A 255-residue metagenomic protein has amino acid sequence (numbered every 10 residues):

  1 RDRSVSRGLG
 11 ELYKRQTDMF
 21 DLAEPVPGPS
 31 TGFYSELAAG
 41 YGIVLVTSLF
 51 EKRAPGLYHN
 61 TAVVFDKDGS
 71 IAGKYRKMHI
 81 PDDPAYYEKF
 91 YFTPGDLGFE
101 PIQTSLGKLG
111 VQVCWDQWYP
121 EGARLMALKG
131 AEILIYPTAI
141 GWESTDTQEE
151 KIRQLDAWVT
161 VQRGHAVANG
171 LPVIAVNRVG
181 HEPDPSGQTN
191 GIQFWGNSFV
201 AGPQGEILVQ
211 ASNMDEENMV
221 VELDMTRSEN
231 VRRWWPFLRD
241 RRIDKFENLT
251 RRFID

Functional and structural regions predicted by a protein language model:
R1-Y13: Single conserved hydrophobic/aromatic residue that forms the stacking wall/gate of nucleotide- or nucleobase-binding
G10-P27, A54-Y58: Metal-dependent catalytic neighborhoods of phosphoester/phosphodiester hydrolases
V26-V46, K108, C114-N218: CN hydrolase (nitrilase-like) catalytic-core segments centered on the catalytic cysteine and neighboring Lys/Glu
T47-L49, T61-V64, E100, S198-V200 (+1 more regions): Short beta-strand scaffold segments in enzyme catalytic cores
T61, K74, Q210-S212, V220: Residue-level detector of high-confidence beta-strand sites
K77-Y91, D215-R232: A short, polar/charged loop-to-alpha-helix boundary motif
A85-E100, Q117-Y119: Active-site glycine-rich loop that binds ribose-phosphate moieties when present
F99-K129, T138, S228-D255: Cysteine/selenocysteine-centered motifs that mediate thiol-based redox chemistry or coordinate metal-sulfur cofactors
